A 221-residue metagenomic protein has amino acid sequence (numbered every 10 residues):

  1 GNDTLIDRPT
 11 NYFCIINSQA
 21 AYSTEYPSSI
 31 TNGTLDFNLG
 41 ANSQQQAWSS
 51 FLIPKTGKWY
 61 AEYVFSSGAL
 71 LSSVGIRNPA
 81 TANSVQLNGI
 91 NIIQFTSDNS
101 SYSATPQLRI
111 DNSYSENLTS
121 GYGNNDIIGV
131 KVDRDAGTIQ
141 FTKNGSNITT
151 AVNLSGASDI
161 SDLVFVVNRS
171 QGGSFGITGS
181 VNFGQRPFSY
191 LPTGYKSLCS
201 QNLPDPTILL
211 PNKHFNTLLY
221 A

Functional and structural regions predicted by a protein language model:
G1-A221: PRY/SPRY (B30.2) beta-sandwich protein-interaction domains and their adjacent Ser/Pro/Gly-rich low-complexity linkers
